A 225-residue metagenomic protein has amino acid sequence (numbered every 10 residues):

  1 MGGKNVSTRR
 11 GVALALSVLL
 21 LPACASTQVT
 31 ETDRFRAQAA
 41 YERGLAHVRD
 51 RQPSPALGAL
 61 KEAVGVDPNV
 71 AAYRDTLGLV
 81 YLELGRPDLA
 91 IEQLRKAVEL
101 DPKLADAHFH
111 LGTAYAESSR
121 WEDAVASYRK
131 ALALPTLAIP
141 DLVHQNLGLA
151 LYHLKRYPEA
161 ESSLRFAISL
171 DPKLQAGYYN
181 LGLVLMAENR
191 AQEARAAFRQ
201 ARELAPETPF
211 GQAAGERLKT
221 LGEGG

Functional and structural regions predicted by a protein language model:
C24-A37, A187-G225: Terminal, low-structured helical/coil segments at or just beyond the last alpha-helical repeat
T32, V66, L100, L134-T136 (+2 more regions): Structural marker of alpha-solenoid helical repeat scaffolds
E42, T76, H110, N146 (+2 more regions): Canonical tetratricopeptide repeat
Y73, A107, D141-V143, G177 (+1 more regions): TPR alpha-solenoid repeat register
